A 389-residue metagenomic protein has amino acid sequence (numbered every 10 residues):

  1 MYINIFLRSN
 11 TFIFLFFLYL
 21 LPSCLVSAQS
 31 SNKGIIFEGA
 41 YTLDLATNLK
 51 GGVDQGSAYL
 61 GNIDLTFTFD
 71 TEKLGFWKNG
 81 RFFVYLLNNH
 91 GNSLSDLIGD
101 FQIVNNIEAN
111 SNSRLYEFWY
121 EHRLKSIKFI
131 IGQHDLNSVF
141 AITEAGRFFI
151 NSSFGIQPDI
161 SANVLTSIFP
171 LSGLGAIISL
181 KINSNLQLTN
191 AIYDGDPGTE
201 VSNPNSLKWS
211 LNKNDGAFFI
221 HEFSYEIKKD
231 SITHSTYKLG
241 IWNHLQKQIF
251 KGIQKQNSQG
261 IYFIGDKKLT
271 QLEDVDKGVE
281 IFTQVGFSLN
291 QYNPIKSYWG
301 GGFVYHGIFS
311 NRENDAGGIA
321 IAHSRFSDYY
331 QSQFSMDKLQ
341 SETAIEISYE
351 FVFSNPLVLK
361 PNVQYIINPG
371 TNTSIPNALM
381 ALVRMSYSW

Functional and structural regions predicted by a protein language model:
S27-F37, D70-F82, S126, N185 (+4 more regions): Short loop/turn motifs that connect adjacent beta-strands in outer-membrane beta-barrel proteins
S30, L43, F69-G75, E121-L124 (+8 more regions): Residue-level signature of outer-membrane beta-barrel architecture
S30-L49, F82-L86, N92, S152 (+1 more regions): Transmembrane beta-strand segments of Gram-negative outer membrane beta-barrel proteins
F37-G39, F82-L86, F129-I131, I178 (+8 more regions): Membrane-embedded beta-strand positions of outer-membrane beta-barrel proteins
V53-Y59, I107-N110, T166-I168, W209-D215 (+4 more regions): Replace "Gram-negative outer membrane beta-barrel proteins" with "bacterial and organellar outer membrane beta-barrel
G56, L60-G195, N293-S297, G302 (+1 more regions): Outer membrane beta-barrel
V201-S210, E222-S224, G240-Q259, D266 (+2 more regions): Outer membrane beta-barrel transmembrane domains
N377-W389: Outer-membrane beta-barrel "beta-signal"
